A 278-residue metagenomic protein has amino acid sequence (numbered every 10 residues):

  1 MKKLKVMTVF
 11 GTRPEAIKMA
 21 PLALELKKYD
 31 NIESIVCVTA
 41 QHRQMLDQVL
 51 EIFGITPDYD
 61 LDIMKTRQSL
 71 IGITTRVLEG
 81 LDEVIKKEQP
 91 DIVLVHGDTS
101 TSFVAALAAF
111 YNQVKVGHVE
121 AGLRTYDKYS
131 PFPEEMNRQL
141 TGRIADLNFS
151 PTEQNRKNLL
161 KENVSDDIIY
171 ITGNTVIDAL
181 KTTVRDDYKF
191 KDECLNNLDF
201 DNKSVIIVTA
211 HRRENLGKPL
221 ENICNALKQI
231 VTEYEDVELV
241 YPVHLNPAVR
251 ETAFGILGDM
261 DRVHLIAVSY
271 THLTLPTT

Functional and structural regions predicted by a protein language model:
N31-E33, C224-V243: A conserved nucleotide-sugar
N31-R76, G80: Conserved nucleotide-sugar phosphate-binding/catalytic loop shared by glycosyltransferases and other
R43-Q44, I144-K218, N222: A nucleotide-sugar donor-handling region in carbohydrate enzymes
I73, D261-S269: Active-site donor-binding acidic/aromatic loop of nucleotide-activated sugar and phosphosugar transferases involved
G117-F132, D146: A short, histidine- and acid-enriched strand-loop-helix "catalytic/donor-clamping" loop that lines the nucleotide-sugar
E134-L147: Membrane-proximal helix-turn-helix segments that form the acceptor-binding/catalytic region of lipid-linked
V237-H264: Catalytic donor nucleotide-activated moiety binding site of glycosyltransferases and closely related
T271-T277: Conserved small/polar residues in nucleotide/adenosyl-binding loops
